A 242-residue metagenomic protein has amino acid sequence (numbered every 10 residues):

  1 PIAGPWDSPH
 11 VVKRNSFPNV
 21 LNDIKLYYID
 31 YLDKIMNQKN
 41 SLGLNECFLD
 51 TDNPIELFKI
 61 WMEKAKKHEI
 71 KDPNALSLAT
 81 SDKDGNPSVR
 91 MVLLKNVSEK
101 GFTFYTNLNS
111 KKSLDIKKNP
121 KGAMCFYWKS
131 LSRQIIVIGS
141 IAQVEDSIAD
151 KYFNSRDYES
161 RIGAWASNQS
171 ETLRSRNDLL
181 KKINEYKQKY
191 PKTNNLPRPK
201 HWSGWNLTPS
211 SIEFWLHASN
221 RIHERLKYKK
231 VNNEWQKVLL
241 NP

Functional and structural regions predicted by a protein language model:
V20, I24-P242: Binding-site signature for planar aromatic cofactors or substrates
